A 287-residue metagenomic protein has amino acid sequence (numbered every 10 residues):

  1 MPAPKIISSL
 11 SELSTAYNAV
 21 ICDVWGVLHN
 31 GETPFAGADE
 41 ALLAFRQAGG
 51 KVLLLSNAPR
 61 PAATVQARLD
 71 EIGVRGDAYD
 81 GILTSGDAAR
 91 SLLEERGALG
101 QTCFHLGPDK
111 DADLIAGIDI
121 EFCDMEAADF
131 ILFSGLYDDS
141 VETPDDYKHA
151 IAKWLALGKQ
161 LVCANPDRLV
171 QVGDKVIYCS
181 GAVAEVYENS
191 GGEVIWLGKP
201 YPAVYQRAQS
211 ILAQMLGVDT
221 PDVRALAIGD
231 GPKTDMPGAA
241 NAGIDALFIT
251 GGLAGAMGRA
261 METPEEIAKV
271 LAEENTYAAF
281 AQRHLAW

Functional and structural regions predicted by a protein language model:
P2-V24, H29-A36, E40-A48, A58-L83 (+1 more regions): Asp-based, Mg2+/Mn2+-dependent phosphohydrolase catalytic module
K51: N-terminal phosphate-binding loop and flanking beta/alpha elements of the actin-like ATPase fold
